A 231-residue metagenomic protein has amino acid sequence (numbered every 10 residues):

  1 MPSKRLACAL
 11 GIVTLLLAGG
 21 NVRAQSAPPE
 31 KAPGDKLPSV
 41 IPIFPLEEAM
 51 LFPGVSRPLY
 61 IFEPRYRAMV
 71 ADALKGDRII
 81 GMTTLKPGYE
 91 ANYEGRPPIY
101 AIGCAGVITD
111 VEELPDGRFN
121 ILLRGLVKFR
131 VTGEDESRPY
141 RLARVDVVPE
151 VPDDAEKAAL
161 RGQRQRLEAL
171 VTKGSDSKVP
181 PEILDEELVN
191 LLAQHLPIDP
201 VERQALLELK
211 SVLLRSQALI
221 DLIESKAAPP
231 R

Functional and structural regions predicted by a protein language model:
M1-A9: Bacterial N-terminal signal peptides that target proteins for export
P2, Q25-R231: N-terminal low-complexity, acidic/polar interaction/targeting segments
A9-A18: Bacterial N-terminal signal peptides
G20-A24: Sec/Tat signal peptide C-region and signal peptidase I cleavage site
